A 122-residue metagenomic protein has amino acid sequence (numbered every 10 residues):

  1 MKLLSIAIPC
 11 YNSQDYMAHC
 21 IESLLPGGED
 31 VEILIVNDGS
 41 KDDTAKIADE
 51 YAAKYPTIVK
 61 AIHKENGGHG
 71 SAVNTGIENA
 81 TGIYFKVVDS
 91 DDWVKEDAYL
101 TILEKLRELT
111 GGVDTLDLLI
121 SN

Functional and structural regions predicted by a protein language model:
M1-N122: Nucleotide-sugar donor-binding/catalytic module of glycosyltransferases that assemble extracellular/cell-envelope
